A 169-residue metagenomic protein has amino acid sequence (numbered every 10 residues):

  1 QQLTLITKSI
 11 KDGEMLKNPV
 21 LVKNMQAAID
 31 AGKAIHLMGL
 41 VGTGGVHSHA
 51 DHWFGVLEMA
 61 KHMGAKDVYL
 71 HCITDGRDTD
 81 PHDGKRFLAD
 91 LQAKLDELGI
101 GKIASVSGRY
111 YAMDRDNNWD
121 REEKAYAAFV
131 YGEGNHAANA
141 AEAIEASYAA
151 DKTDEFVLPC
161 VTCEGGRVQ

Functional and structural regions predicted by a protein language model:
Q1-Y111, N118-D120, K124, Y131: Active-site nucleophile/metal-coordination loop of metallo-enzymes that catalyze phosphate/sulfate and related
L98, S105-V106, N117-Q169: Hard-cation-handling environments
